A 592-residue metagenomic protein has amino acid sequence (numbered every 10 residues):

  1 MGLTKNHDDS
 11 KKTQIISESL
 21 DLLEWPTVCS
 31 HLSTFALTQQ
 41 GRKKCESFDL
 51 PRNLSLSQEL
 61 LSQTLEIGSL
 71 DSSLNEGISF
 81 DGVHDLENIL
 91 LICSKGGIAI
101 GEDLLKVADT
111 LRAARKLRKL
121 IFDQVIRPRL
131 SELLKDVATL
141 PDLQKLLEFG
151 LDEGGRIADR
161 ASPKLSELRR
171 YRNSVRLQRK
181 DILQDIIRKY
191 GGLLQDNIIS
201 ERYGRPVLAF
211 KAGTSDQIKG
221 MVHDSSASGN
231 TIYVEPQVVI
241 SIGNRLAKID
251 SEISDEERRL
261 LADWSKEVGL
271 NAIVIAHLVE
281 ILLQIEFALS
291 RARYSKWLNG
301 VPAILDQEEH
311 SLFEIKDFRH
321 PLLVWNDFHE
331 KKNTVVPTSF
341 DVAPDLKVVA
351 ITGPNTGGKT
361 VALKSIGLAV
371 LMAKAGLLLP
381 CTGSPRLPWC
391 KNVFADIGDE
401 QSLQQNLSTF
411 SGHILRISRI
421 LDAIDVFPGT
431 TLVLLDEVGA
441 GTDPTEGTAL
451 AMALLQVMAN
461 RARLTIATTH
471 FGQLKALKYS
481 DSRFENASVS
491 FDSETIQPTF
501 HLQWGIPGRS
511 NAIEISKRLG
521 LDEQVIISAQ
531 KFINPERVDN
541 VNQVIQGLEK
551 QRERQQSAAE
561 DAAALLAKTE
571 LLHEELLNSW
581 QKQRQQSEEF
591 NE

Functional and structural regions predicted by a protein language model:
G2-K164, L168-Y171, N271-V274, L278-A292 (+1 more regions): Conserved amphipathic alpha-helical "coupling/scaffold" segments that transmit conformational changes between domains
K43, S94-I100, F122-R129, I182-N197 (+4 more regions): Active-site phosphate-binding and catalytic loops of NTP-dependent enzymes
S72-F80, L104, R258, S265-G269 (+4 more regions): Extended, Lys/Glu-rich alpha-helical coiled-coil stalks
T139-G155, S241-A262: Extended, charged coiled-coil "arm/hinge" scaffolds of SMC/Rad50-like chromosome-maintenance ATPases and other large
L165-S215, Q284, L312: Extended, Lys/Arg-enriched charged tracts that mediate electrostatic binding to polyanionic substrates
I281, F287-W325: Charged, amphipathic alpha-helical linker segments immediately N-terminal to NTP-binding catalytic cores
E308-R552, S557: ATPase nucleotide-binding head domains, primarily ABC-like/P-loop NTPase cores
A559-E592: Terminal-proximal interaction/regulatory segments of ATP-powered molecular machines
